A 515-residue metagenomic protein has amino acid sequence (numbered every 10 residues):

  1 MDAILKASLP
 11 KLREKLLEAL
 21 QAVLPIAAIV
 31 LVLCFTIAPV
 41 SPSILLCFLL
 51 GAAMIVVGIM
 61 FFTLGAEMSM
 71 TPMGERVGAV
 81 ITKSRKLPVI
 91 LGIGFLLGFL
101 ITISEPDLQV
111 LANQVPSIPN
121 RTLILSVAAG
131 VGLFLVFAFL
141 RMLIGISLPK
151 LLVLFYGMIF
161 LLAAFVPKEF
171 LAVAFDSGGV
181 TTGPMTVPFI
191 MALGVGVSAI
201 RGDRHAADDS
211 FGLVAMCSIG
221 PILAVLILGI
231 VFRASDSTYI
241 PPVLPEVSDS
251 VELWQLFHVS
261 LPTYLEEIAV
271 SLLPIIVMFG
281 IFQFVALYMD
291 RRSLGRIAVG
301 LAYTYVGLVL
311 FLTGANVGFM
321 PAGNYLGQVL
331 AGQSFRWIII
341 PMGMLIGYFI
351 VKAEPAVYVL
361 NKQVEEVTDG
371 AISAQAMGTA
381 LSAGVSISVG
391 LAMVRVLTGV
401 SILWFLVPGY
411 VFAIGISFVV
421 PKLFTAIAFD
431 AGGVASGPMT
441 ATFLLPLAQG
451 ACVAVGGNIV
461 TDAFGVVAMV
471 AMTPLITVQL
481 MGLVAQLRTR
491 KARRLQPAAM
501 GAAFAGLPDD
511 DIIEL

Functional and structural regions predicted by a protein language model:
M1-A19, V23, G74-P88, D203-L213 (+6 more regions): Intrinsically disordered, low-complexity non-transmembrane regions of multi-pass membrane transporters
D2, A138-V153, K168-E169, R201-V247 (+3 more regions): Juxtamembrane and boundary regions of transmembrane helices in multi-pass small-molecule transporters and channels
R13-A19, V40-L50, T82, V115-I124 (+7 more regions): Interfacial loop-to-helix junctions that mark the boundaries of transmembrane helices in multi-pass membrane
E14-A22, L46-A52, V80-P88, L148-V153 (+3 more regions): Alpha-helical transmembrane segments and their helix-start/interface "positive-inside/aromatic belt" motifs in integral
L24-I37, G51-F61, I93-L100, G130-R141 (+10 more regions): Hydrophobic core segments of alpha-helical transmembrane domains in multi-pass membrane transport and ion-translocation
V32-L46, A66-G74, L100-V115, F134-I146 (+11 more regions): Transmembrane helix-loop junctions in multi-pass membrane proteins
G78-A79, L87-M158, R336-S417: Helix-loop-helix junctions within the multi-pass membrane cores of secondary transporters/permeases
V243-A356: Transmembrane helical segments that form the transport core of multi-pass membrane transport proteins
